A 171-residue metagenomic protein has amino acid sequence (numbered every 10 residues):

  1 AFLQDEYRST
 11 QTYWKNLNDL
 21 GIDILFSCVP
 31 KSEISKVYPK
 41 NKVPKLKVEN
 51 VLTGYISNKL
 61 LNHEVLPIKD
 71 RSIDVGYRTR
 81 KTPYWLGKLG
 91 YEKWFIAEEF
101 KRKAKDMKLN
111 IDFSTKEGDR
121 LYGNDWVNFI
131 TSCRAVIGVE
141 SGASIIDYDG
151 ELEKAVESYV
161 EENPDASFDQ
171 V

Functional and structural regions predicted by a protein language model:
A1-F2, K15-N18, N124-V171: Catalytic binding pocket for nucleotide-activated donors in carbohydrate/polymer assembly enzymes
F2-T115: Catalytic core of nucleotide-activated saccharide and alditol-phosphate transferases
T10-Q11, R120-G123: Structural motif corresponding to alpha-helix initiation and N-cap regions
K59-N62, Y122-W126: Short, solvent-exposed polar/charged micro-motifs at secondary-structure junctions
G76-Y77, F95-R120, S141, I146-G150 (+1 more regions): Catalytic donor nucleotide-activated moiety binding site of glycosyltransferases and closely related
